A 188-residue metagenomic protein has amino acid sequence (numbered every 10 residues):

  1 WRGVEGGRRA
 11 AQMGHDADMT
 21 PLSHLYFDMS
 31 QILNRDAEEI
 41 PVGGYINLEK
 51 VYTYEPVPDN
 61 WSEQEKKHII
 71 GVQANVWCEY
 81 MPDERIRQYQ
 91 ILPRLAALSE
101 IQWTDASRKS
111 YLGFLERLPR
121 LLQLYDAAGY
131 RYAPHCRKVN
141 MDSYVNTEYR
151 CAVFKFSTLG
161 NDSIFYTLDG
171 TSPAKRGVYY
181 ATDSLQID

Functional and structural regions predicted by a protein language model:
W1-Q123: Conserved alpha/beta catalytic core and glycan-binding cleft of carbohydrate-active enzymes
D105, K109, L115-D188: Short, compositionally stereotyped local motifs that mark structural "simplifiers"
